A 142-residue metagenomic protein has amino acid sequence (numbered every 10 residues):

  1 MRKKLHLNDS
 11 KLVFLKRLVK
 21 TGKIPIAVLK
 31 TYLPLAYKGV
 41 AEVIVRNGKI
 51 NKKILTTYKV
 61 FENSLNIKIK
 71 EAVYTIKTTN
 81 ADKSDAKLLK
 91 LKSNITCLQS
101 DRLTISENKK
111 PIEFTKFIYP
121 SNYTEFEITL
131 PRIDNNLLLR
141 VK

Functional and structural regions predicted by a protein language model:
M1-K142: C-terminal all-alpha effector/ligand-binding and dimerization domain of prokaryotic HTH-type transcriptional repressors
